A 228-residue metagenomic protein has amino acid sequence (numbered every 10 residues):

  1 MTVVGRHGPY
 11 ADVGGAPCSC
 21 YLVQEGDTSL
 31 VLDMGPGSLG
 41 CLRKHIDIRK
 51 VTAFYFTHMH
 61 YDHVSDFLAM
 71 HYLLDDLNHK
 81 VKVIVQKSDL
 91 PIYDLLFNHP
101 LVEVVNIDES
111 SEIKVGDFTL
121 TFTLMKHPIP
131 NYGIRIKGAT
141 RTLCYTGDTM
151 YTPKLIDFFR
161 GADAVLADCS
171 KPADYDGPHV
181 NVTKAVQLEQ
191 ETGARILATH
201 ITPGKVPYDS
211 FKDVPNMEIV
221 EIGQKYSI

Functional and structural regions predicted by a protein language model:
M1-K44, N131-G147, A164-L166: Conserved beta-strand hairpin/beta-sheet module of binuclear metal-dependent hydrolase folds, prominently
T28, L77-K82, E191-I196: A short helix->loop->beta-strand "cap" motif at the edges of active sites that frequently abuts
V31-G35, T52-D62, Q86, L143-G147 (+3 more regions): Active-site neighborhood of phospho(di)ester-bond hydrolases with catalytic His/Asp-centered motifs
G35, K126, M150: Adenine-nucleotide cofactor-binding loop residues
G37-I84, D163: Active-site metal-binding motif and surrounding structural segment of the metallo-beta-lactamase
D66-L74, L95, V206-D213: Metal-dependent catalytic neighborhoods of phosphoester/phosphodiester hydrolases
K80-N131, G138-T140, I219-Y226: Metallo-beta-lactamase
Y151-I228: Cap/insert and terminal regions of metallo-dependent hydrolase folds
